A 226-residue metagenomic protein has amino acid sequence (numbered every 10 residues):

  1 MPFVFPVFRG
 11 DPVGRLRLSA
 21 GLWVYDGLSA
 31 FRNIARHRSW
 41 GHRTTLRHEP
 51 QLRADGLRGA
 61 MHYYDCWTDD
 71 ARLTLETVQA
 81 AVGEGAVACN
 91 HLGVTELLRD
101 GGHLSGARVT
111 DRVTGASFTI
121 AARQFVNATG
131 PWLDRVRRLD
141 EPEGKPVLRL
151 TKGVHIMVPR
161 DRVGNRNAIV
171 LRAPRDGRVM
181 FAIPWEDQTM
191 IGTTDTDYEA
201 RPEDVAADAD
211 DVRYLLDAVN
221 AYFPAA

Functional and structural regions predicted by a protein language model:
M1, E96, T119-I120, N127-A226: Active-site substrate-recognition segment that forms the wall of the catalytic cavity or substrate channel
M1-H48: Dinucleotide-binding Rossmann-like beta1-alpha1 core, especially the glycine-rich loop that anchors the ADP
D26, L46-E84, L104-R108, A116 (+2 more regions): Helix-loop-beta segment of a Rossmann-like dinucleotide-binding subdomain
S39, A88, T119: Short aromatic/basic micro-patch
N90-S105: A conserved short coil-to-beta-strand element within the FAD-binding core of flavoproteins
